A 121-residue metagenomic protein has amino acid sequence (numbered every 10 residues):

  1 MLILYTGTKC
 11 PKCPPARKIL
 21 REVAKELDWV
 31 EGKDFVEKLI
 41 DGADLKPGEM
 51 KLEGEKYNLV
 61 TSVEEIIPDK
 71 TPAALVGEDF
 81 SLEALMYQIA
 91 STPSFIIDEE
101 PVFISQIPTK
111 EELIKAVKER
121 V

Functional and structural regions predicted by a protein language model:
M1-K46: Local sequence-structure signature of Cys/Sec-based thiol-disulfide redox active-site neighborhoods
L4-T8, P68, P72, P101: Conserved short-loop catalytic and cofactor-binding motifs
K33, K38-A90, I96: Thioredoxin-like thiol-disulfide oxidoreductase module
M86, I96-V121: Non-catalytic, surface beta->alpha helical segment in thiol-disulfide oxidoreductase systems
